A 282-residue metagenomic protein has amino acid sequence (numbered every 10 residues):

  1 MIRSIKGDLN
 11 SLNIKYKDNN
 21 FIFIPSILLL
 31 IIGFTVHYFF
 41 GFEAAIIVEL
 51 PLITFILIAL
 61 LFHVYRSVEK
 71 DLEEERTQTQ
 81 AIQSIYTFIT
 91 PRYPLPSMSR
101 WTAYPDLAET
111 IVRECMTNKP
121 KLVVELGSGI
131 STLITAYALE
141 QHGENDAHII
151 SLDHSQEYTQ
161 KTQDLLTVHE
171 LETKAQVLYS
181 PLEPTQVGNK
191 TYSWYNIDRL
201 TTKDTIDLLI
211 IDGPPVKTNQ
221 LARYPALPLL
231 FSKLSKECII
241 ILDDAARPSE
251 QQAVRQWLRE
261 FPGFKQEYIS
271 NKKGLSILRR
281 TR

Functional and structural regions predicted by a protein language model:
I2-I27: Juxtamembrane interface helix immediately N-terminal to a transmembrane segment
H37-I53: Hydrophobic alpha-helical transmembrane segments
I53-A175: Internal alpha/beta domain cores that form substrate/cofactor-binding pockets in large enzymes and binding proteins
P120, T205-D207, E237: Local beta-strand N-terminus motif with an aromatic residue
H142-E144, T202-K203, L230-K236: Short, conserved loop/helix-junction motifs that constitute active-site signature segments in enzyme catalytic cores
Q163-D204: S-adenosyl-L-methionine
K203-G213: Short SAM/SAH-binding signature in class I
P215-R282: C-terminal substrate-binding/active-site "lid" region of AdoMet-derived donor-dependent transferases
